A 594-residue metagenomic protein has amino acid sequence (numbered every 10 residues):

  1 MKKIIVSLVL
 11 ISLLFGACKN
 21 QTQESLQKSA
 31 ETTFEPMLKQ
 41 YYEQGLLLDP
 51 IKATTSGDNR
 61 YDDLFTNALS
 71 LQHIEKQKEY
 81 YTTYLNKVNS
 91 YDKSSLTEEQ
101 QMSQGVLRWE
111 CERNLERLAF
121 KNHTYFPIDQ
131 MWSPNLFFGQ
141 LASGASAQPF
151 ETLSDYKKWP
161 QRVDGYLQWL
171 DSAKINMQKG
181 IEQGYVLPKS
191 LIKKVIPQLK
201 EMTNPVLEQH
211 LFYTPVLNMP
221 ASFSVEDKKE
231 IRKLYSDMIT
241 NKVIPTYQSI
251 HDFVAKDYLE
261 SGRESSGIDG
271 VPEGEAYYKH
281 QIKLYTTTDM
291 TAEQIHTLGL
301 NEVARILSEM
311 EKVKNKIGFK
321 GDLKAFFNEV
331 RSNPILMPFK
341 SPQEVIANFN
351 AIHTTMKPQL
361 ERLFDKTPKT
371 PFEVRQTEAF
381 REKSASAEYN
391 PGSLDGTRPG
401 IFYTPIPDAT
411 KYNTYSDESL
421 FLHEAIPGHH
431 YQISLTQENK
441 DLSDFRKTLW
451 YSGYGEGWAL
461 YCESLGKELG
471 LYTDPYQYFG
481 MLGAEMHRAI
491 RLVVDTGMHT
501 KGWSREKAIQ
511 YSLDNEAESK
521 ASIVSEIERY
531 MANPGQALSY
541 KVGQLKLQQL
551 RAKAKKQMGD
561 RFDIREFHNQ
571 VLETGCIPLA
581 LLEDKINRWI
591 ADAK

Functional and structural regions predicted by a protein language model:
K2-L8: Sec-dependent signal peptide recognition, specifically the positively charged N-region followed immediately by
L14-A17: C-terminal motif of bacterial Sec signal peptides marking the signal peptidase cleavage site
K19-K594: N-terminal maturation segment of proteins
